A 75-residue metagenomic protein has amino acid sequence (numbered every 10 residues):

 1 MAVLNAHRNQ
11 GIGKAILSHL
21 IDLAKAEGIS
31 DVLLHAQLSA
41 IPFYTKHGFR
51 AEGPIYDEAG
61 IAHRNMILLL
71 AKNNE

Functional and structural regions predicted by a protein language model:
M1-N5, R64: Conserved acetyl-CoA binding element of GNAT-fold acetyltransferases
V3, N9-D22: Conserved acetyl-CoA-binding loop-helix of GNAT-fold acetyltransferases
L4, R8, P42-G48: Acidic/histidine-enriched, beta-strand-rich ligand/metal-binding domains
R8, E27-G28, E58-H63: A conserved beta-turn-beta hairpin within the catalytic core of GNAT-like acetyltransferases that forms part
I16, A40-F43: Conserved short alpha-helix immediately C-terminal to the canonical SAM/SAH-binding motif I of Rossmann-like
L17, L23-Q37: Conserved GNAT acetyl-CoA-binding A-motif
L33-H35, T45, R50-N65: Conserved catalytic-core motifs of GNAT/GCN5-like acyltransferases
L69-E75: Generic C-terminal helix-cap and adjacent flexible tail
